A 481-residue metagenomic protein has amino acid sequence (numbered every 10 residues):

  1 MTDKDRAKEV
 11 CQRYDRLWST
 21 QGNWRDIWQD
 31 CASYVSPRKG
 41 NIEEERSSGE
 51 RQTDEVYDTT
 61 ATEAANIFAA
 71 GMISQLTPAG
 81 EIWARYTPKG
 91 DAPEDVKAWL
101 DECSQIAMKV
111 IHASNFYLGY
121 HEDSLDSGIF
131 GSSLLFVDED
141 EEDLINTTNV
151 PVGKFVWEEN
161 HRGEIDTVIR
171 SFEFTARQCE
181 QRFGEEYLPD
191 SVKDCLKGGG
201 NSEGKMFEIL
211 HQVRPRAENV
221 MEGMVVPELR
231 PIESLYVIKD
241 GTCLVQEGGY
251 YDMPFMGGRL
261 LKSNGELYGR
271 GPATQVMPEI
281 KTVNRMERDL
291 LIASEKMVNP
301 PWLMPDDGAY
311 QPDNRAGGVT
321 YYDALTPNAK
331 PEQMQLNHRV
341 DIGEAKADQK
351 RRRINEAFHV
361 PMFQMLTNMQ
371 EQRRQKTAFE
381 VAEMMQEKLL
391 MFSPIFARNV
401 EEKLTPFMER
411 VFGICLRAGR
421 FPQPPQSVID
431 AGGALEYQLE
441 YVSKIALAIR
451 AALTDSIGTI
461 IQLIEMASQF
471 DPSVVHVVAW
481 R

Functional and structural regions predicted by a protein language model:
M1, G49-D54, I82-K97, Q105-I111 (+5 more regions): Charged, low-complexity surface segments at secondary-structure and domain boundaries
M1-G40, P301-R481: C-terminal anchoring/interaction modules
M1-S202: Extended, helix-rich architectural segments
R6, C11, D15-R16, D138-A316: Structured, contiguous alpha/beta core segments that scaffold functional sites
W28, F68, M72, G119-G128 (+7 more regions): Generic hydrophobic, helix-prone segments enriched in Leu/Val/Ile
E55-N66, L76-I82, G90-P93, S234-C243 (+3 more regions): Short, mixed-charge, low-aromatic patches
A65, D95-E139, L267-W302, Q335-N368 (+1 more regions): Long, contiguous amphipathic alpha-helices that act as assembly "spine/axial" helices in icosahedral shell and virion
P93, P151, F174-R177, G271 (+4 more regions): Helix N-terminus capping/helix-initiation residues
